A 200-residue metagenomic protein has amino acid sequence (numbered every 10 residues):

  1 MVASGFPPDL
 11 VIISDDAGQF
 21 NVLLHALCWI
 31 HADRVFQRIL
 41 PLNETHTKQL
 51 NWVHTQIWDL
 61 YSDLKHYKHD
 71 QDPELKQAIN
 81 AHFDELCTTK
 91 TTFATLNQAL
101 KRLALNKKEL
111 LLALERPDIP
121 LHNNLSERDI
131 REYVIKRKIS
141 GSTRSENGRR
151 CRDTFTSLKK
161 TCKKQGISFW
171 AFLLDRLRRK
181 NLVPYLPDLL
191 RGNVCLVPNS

Functional and structural regions predicted by a protein language model:
M1-S200: Catalytic center-proximal scaffold of phosphoryl-transfer enzymes
